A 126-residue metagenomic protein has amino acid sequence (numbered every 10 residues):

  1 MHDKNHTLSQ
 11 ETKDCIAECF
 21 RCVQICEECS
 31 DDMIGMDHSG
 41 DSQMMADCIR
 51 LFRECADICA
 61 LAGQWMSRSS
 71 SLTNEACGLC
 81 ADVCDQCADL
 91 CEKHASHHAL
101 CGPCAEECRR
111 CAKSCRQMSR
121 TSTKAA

Functional and structural regions predicted by a protein language model:
M1-A126: Amphipathic alpha-helical hairpins
